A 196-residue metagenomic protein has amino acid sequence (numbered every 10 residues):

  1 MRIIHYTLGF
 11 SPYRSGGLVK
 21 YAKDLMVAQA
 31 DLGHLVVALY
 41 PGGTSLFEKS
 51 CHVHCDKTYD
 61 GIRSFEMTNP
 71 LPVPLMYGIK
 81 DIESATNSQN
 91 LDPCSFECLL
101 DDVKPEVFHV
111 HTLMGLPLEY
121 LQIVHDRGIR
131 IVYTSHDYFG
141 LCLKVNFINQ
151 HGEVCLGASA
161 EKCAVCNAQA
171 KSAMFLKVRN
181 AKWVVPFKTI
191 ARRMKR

Functional and structural regions predicted by a protein language model:
M1-T58, R127-R130: N-terminal subdomain of nucleotide-sugar transferases
L8, S135-Y138: Histidine-centered beta-alpha loop that forms part of the nucleotide-sugar donor binding/catalytic region in diverse
P12, S45-K49, L116-E119, F139-K144 (+1 more regions): Short catalytic/ligand-binding loop motif for oxyanion handling, primarily in non-cytosolic enzymes, centered on
L18-V19, S88-N90, L113-M114: A conditional alpha-helix N-cap/helix-loop micro-motif detector
A38-V103, A168-V178: A conserved catalytic-core segment of Leloir-type glycosyltransferases
V73-K80, D137-R196: Acceptor-binding helix/loop patch of EC 2.4 sugar-transfer enzymes, predominantly nucleotide-sugar-dependent
C98-L116, R130-Y133: Short N-terminal targeting/anchoring amphipathic segment
E119-R127: Catalytic-core regions built around general acid/base machinery
